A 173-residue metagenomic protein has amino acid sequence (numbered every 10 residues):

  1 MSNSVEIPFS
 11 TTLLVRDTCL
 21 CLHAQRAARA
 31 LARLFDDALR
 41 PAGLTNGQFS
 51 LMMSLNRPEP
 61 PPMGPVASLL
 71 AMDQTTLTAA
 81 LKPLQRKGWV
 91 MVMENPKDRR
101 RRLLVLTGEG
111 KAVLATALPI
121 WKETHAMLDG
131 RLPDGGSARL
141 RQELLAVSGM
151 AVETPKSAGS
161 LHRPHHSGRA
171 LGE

Functional and structural regions predicted by a protein language model:
M1-A42, L161-H162, G168-E173: N-terminal leader segment of winged-helix/HTH proteins
D17-L39, L114-L132, S137-A151: Hydrophobic alpha-helical core bundles mediating ligand binding, dimerization, or RNAP-core interactions
L51-M52: Short alpha-helical "packing" element that flanks the helix-turn-helix/winged-helix DNA-binding module
P60, K82-Q142: Charged, amphipathic alpha-helical coiled-coil/dimerization segments
L69: Residues within the alpha-helical elements of helix-turn-helix
